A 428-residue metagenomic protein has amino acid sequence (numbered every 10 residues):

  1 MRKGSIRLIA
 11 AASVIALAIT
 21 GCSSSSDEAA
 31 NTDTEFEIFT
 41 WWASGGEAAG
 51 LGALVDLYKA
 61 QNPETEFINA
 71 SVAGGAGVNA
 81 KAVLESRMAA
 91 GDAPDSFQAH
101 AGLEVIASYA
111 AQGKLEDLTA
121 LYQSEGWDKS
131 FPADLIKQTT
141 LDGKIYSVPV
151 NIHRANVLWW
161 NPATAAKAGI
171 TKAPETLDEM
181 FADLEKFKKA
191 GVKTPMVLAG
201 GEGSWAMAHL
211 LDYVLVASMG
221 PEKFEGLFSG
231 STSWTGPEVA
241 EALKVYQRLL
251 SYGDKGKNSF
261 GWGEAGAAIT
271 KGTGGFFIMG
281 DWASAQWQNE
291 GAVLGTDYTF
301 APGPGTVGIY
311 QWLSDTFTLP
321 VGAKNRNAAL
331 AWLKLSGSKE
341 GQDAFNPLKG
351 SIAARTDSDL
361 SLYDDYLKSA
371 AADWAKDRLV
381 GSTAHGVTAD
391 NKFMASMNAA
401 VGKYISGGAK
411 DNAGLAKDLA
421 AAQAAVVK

Functional and structural regions predicted by a protein language model:
M1-E37, A60, A421-K428: Short, low-complexity disordered leader/linker segments with a strong preference for bacterial N-terminal type II
W41, V55, K244-A328: Extracytoplasmic/periplasmic substrate-binding proteins
L57-F131, Q138, A166-G169, E175 (+2 more regions): Extracytoplasmic "Venus flytrap"/periplasmic binding protein-like
P94-D95, E125-A163, T194-L198, T299-F300 (+2 more regions): A structural signal for short loop-to-beta-strand junctions that line the ligand-binding cleft of periplasmic/secreted
I106-A111, L135-K172, F181, G200-G226 (+2 more regions): Periplasmic solute-binding protein
T119-F131, E175, M196, G200-G201 (+4 more regions): Short, solvent-exposed loop/beta-turn-alpha elements that line the ligand-binding surface or hinge of extracytoplasmic
L184, F228-N258: Glycine-centered hinge/linker elements that transmit conformational signals in sensory and ligand-binding systems
S351-A354, A370-A424: C-terminal capping/gating helix-and-loop segments adjacent to ligand/active sites or protein-protein/ligand interfaces
